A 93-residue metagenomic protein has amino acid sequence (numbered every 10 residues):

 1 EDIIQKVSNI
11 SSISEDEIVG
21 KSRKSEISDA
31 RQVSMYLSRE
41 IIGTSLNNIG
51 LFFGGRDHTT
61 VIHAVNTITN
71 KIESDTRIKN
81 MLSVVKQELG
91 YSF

Functional and structural regions predicted by a protein language model:
E1-G20: Basic, low-complexity segments
D16-F93: Terminal-proximal interaction/regulatory segments of ATP-powered molecular machines
